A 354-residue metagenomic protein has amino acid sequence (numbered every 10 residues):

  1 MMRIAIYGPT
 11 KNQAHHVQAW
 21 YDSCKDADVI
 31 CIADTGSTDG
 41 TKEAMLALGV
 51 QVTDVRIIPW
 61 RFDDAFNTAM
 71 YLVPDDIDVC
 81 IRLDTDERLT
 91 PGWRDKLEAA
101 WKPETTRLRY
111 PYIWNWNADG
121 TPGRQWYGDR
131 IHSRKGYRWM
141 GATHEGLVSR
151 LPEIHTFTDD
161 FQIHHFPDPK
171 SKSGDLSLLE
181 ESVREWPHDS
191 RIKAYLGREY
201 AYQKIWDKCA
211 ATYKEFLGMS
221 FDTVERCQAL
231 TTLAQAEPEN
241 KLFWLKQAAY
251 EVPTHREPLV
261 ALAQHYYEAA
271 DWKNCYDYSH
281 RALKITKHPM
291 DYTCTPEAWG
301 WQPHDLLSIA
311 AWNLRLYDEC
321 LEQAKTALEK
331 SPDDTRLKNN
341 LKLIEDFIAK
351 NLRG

Functional and structural regions predicted by a protein language model:
Y7-D26: Short, well-formed alpha-helical segments that are part of the catalytic scaffolds of diverse glycosyltransferases
H15-Q18, D39-L48, G92: Acidic helix N-cap motif at the loop->helix transition within catalytic regions of sugar-transfer enzymes
S23, A33-L46, I57-I58, D84-R88: A conserved acidic beta->alpha catalytic loop
E43-L72: Conserved donor nucleotide-binding strand/loop of the catalytic core
D63-Y71, L89-E215, F221: Catalytic-site signature of metal-activated, phosphate-bearing donor transferases, centered on the GT-A/GT-A-like
Y71-R88: Short beta-strand-to-loop acidic/aromatic patch adjacent to the donor-nucleotide binding site
